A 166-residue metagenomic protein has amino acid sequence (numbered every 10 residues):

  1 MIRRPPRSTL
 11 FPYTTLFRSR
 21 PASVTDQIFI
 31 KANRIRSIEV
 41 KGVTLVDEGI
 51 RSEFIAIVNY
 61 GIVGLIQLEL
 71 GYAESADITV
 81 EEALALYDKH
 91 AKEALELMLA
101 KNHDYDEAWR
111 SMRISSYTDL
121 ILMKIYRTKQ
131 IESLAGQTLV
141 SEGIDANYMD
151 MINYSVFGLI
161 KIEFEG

Functional and structural regions predicted by a protein language model:
M1-L16: Short, small-residue-biased leader/transition segments that mark boundaries at the very start of proteins
P12-G166: Intrinsically disordered, low-complexity regulatory regions that flank transcription factor DNA-binding cores
